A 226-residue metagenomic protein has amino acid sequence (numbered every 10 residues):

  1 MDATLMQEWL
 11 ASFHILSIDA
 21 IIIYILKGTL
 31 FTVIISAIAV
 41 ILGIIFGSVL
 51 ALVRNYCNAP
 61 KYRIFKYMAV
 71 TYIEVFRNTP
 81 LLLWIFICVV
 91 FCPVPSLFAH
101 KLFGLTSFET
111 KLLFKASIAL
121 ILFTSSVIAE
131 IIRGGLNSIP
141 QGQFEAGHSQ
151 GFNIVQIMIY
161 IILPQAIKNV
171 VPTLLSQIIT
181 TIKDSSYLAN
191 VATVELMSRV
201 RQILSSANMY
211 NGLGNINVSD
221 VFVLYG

Functional and structural regions predicted by a protein language model:
M1-G226: Transmembrane alpha-helices and adjacent helix-loop boundaries
